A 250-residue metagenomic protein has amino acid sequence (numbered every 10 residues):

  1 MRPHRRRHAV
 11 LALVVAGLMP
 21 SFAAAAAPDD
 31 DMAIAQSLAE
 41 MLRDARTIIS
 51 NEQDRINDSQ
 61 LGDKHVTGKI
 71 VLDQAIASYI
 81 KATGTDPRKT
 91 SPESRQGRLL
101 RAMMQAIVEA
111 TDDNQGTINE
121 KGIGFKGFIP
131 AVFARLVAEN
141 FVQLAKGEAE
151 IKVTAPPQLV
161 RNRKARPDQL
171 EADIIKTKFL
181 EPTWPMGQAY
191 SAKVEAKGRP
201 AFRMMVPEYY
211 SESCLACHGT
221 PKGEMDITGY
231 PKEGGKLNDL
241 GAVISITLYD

Functional and structural regions predicted by a protein language model:
M1-R2, S21-A24: Short intrinsically disordered, low-complexity coil segments enriched in acidic
R2-L11: Bacterial N-terminal signal peptides that target proteins for export
A12-P20: Bacterial N-terminal signal peptides
A25-Y209, G223-D250: Extracytoplasmic c-type cytochrome modules immediately beyond a signal peptide or single-pass transmembrane anchor
Y210-K222: The canonical Cys-X-X-Cys-His
